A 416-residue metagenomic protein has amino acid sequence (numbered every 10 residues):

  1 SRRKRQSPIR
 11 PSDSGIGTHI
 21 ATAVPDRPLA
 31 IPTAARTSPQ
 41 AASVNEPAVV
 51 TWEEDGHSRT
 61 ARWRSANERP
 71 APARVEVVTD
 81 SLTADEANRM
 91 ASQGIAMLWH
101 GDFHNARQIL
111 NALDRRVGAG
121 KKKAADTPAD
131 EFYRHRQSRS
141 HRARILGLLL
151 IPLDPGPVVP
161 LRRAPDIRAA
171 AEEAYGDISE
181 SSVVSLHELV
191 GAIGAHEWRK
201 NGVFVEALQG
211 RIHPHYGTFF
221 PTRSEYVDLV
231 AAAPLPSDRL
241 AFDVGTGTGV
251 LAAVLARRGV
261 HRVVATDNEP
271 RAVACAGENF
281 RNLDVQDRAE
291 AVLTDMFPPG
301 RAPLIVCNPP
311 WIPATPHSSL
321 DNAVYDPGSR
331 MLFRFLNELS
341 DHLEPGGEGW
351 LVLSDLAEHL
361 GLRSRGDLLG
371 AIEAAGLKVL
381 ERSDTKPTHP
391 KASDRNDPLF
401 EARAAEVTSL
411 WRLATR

Functional and structural regions predicted by a protein language model:
S1-S14: Low-acidity, Ser/Thr- and Arg-rich intrinsically disordered low-complexity segments
V24, A30-E68, P72-V203: N-terminal auxiliary segments of SAM/dcSAM-dependent transferases
D166-L240, V244-V254, R403-A405: SAM-dependent Rossmann-like transferase core, predominantly class I methyltransferases with a strong bias toward
R223-C307, P313, H317: Conserved SAM/SAH cofactor-binding pocket of Class I
P270, P309-R334: Mobile active-site "lid"/loop adjacent to the S-adenosyl-L-methionine
L332-P345: A short glycine-rich, Lys/Arg-flanked "PGG" loop and its adjoining helix->strand segment in the class I
G346-L353: Conserved beta-strand signature within the Rossmann-like core of class I S-adenosyl-L-methionine
L368-T415: Class I S-adenosyl-L-methionine
